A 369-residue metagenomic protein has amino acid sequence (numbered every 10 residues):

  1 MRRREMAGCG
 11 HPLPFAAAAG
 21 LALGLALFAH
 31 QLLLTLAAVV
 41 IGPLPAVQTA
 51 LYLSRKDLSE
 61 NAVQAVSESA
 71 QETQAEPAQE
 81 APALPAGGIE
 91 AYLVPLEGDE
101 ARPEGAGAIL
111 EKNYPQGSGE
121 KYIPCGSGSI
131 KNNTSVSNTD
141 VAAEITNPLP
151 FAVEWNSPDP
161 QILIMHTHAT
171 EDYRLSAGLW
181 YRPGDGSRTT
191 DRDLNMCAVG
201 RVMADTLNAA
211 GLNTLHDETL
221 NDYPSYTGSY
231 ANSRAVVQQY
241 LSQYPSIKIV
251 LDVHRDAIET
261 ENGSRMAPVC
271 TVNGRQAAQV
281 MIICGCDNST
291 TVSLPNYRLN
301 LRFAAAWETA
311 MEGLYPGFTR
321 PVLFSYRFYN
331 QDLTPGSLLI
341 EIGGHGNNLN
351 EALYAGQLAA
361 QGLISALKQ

Functional and structural regions predicted by a protein language model:
M1-H11: N-terminal Lys/Arg-rich, disordered targeting/topogenic segments
A17-K248, A257-N262, Q357, S365-Q369: N-terminal catalytic or cofactor-binding beta/alpha core of small enzyme domains
L163-H166, T214-H216, I249-D252, M281-C284 (+2 more regions): Structural recognition of the beta-strand scaffold that forms the well-ordered cores of secreted hydrolase catalytic
A169-D172, L220-P224, R255-T260, D287-T290 (+2 more regions): Solvent-exposed loop/turn segments at secondary-structure junctions within structured extracellular/periplasmic domains
R182-G186, I258-S293: A short, glycine/acidic-enriched catalytic loop
V237, N262-C270, V322-F328: Alpha-helical scaffolding within the catalytic cores of extracellular/periplasmic polymer-degrading hydrolases
N296-L323: Active-site-adjacent substrate-binding region of metalloamidase/peptidase-like peptide-processing proteins
T319-Q369: Active-site-adjacent mobile loop/cap segments within catalytic or ligand-binding domains
